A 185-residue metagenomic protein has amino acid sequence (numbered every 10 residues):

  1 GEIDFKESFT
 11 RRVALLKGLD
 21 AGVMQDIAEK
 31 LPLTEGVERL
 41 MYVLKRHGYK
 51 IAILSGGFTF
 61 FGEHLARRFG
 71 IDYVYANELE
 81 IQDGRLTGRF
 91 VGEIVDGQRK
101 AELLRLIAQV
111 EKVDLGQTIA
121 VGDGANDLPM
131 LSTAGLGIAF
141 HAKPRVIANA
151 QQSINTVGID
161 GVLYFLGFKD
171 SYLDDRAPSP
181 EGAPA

Functional and structural regions predicted by a protein language model:
G1-E2, I51: Proteins with a high burden of low-complexity, intrinsically disordered sequence enriched in S/T/G/P/A and R, requiring
E2-R12, K17, D96: Glycine-rich phosphate-binding loop plus the immediately following alpha-helix
G18-A185: C-terminal cap/substrate-recognition subdomain and adjoining C-terminal extension of metal-dependent phosphatase-like
